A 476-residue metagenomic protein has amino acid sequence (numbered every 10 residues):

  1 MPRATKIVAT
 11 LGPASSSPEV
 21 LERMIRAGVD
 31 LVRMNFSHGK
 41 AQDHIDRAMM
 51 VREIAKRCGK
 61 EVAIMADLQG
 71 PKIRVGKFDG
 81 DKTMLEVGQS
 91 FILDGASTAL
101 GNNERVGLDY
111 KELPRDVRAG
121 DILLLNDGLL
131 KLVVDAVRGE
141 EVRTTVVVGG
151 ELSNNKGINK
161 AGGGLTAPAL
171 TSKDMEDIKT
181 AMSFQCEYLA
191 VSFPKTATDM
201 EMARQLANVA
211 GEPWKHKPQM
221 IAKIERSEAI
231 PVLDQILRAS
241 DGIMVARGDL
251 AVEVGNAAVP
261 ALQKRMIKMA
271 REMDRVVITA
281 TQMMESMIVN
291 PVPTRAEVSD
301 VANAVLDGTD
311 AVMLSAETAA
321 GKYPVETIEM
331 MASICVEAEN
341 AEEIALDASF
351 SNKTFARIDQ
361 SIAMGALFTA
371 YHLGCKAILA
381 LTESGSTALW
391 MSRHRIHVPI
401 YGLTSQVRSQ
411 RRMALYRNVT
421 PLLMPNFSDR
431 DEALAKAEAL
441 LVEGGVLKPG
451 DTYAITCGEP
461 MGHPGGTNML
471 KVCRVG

Functional and structural regions predicted by a protein language model:
M1-G476: Non-catalytic helical/linker scaffolds that mediate oligomerization, partner binding, and domain coupling around large
